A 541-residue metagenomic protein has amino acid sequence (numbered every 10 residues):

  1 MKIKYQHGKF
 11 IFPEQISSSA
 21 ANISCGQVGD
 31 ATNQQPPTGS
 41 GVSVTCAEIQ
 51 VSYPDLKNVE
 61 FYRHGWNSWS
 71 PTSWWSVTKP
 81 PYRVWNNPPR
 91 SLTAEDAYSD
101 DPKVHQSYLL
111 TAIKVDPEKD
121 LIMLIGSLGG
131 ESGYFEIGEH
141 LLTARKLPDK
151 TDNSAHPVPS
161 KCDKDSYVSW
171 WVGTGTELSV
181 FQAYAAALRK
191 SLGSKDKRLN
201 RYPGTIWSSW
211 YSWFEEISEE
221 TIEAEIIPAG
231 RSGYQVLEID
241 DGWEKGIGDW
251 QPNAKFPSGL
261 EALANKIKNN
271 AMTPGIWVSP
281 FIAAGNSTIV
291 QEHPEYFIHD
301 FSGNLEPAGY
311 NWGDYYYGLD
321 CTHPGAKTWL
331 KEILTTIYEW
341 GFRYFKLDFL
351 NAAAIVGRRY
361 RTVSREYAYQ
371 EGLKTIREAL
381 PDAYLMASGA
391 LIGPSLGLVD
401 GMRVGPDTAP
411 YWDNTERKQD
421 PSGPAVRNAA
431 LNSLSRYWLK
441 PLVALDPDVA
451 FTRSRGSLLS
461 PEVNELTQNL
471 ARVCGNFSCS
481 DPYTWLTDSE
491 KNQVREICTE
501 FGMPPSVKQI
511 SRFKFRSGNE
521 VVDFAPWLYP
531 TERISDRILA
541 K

Functional and structural regions predicted by a protein language model:
M1-A187: N-terminal accessory beta-strand-rich subdomains and adjacent acidic, glycine-rich linkers that precede catalytic cores
K161-D165, T362-K541: Active-site-proximal substrate-binding groove within the catalytic cores of carbohydrate-active enzymes
Y184-S194, A224-E225, S258-L260, E292 (+1 more regions): Alpha-helical scaffolding within the catalytic cores of extracellular/periplasmic polymer-degrading hydrolases
A187-V236, D240-K245: An acidic-aromatic substrate-binding cleft motif
S208-E220, D314-W329, R455-L459: Active-site mouth loops of central-metabolism enzymes
Y211-W213, P280, S478: Residue-level signal for short, function-critical loop segments
G233-V449: Aromatic- and carboxylate-enriched substrate-binding clefts and catalytic-loop regions of carbohydrate-active enzymes
